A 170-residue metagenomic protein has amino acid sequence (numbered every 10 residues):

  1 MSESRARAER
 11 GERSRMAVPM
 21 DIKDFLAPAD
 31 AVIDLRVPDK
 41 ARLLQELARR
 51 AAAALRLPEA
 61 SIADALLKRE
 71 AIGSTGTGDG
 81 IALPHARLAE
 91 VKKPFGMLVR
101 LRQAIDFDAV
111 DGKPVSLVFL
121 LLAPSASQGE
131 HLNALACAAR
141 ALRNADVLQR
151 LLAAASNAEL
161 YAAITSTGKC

Functional and structural regions predicted by a protein language model:
S2-C170: Cytosolic covalent-transfer regions centered on His/Cys nucleophiles that carry phosphoryl or persulfide groups
